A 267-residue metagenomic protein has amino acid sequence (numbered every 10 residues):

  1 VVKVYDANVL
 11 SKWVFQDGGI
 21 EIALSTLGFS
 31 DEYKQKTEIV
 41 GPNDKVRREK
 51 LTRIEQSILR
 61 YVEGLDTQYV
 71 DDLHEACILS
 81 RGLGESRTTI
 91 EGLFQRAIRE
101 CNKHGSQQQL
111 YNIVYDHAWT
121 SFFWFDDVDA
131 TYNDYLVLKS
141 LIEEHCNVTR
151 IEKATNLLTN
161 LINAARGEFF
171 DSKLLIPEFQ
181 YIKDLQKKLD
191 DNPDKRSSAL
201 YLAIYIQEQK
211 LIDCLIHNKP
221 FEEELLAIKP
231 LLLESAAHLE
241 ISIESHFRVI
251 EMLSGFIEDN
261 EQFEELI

Functional and structural regions predicted by a protein language model:
V1-H246, I250, F263: Flexible inter-repeat linkers and adjacent short helices within tandem amphipathic alpha-helical repeat scaffolds
E258-I267: Short, intrinsically disordered, charge-balanced linker/junction segments flanking boundaries in proteins
